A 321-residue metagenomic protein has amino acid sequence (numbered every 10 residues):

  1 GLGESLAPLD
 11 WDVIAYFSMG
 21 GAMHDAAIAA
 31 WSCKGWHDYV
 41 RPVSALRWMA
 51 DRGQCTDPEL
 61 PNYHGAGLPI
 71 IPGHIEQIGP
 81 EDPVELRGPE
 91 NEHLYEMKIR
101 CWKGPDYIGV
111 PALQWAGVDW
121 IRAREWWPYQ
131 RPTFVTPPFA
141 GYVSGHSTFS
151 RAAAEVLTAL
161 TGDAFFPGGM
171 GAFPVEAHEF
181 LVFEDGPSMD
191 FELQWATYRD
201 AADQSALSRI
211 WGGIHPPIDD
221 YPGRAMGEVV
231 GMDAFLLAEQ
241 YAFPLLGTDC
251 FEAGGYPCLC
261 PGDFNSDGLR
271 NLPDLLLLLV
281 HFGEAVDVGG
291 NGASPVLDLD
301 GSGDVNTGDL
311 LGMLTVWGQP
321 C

Functional and structural regions predicted by a protein language model:
G1-P217, Y221-Y256: Hydrophobic alpha-helical bundle signature of multipass membrane enzymes
C250-C321: Cellulosome-associated attachment modules in secreted, modular CAZymes
